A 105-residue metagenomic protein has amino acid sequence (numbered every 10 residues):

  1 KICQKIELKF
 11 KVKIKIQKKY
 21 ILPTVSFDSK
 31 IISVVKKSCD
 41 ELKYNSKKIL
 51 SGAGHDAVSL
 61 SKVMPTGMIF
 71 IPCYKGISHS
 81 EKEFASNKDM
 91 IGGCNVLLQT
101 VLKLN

Functional and structural regions predicted by a protein language model:
K1-I2, I71-N105: His/Asp/Glu-rich mid-to-C-terminal helical/loop segments that flank catalytic regions of hydrolases
K1-K13: Acidic-enriched catalytic cores of C-N bond-cleaving enzymes acting on peptides and small amides
C3-Q4, K36, V58-S61, L98-V101: Generic hydrophobic alpha-helical scaffold/packing signal
K5, E41-Y44, K103: Conserved helix-loop functional segments at active or binding sites
F10-K13, Q17-M68, P72: Active-site-adjacent substrate-binding region of metalloamidase/peptidase-like peptide-processing proteins
